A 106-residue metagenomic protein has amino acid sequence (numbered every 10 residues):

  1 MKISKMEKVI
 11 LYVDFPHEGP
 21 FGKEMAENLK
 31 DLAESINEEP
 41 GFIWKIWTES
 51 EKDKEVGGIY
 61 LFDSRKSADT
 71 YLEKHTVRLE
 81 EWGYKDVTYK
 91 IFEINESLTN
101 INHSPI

Functional and structural regions predicted by a protein language model:
M1-E55, K66-E73, K90-I106: Short S/T/G/P-rich N-terminal loop/turn motif that feeds into the first structured element of a domain
V56-L61: A short, exposed loop/beta-hairpin motif centered on an aromatic-Gly-Thr core
T76-R78: C-terminal beta-strand edge segments of enzyme domains
E81-E93: Conserved short beta-strand edge segments in small beta-sheet-based binding/regulatory domains
